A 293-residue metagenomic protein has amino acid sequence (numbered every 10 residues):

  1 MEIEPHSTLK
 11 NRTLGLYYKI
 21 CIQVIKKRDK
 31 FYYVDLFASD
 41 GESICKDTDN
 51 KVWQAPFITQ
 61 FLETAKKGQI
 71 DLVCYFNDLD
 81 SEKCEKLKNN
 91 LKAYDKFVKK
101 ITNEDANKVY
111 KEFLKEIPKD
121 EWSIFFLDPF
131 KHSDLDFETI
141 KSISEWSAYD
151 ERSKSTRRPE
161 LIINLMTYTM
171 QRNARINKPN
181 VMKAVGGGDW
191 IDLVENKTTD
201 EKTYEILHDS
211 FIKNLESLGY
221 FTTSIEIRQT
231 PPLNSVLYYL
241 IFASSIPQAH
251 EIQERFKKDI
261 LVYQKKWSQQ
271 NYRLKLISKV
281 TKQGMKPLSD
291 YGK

Functional and structural regions predicted by a protein language model:
M1-K293: Class I S-adenosyl-L-methionine-dependent methyltransferase catalytic core
